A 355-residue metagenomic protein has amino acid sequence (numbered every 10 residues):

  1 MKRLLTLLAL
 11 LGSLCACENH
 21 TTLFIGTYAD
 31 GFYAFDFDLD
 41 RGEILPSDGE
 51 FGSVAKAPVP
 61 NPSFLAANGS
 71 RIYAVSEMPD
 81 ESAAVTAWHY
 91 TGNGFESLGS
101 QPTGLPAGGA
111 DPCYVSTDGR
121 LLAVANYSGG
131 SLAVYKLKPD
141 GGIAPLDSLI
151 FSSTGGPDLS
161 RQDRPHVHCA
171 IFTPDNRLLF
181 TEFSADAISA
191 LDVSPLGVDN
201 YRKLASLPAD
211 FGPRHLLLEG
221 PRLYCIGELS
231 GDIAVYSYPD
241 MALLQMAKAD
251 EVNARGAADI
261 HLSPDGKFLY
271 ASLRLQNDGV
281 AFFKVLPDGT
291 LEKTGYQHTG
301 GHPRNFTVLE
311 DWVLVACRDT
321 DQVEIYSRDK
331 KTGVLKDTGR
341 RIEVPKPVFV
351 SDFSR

Functional and structural regions predicted by a protein language model:
L10-H20: Bacterial Sec-dependent signal peptides at the C-terminal "C-region" and cleavage site
N19-F35, V54-G69, C169, D175: Beta-strand-rich domains and repeat architectures in extracellular enzymes and scaffolds, especially beta-propellers
I25-Y28, A74-P79, V124-Y127, F180-F183 (+3 more regions): Conserved beta-strand positions in repeat-built beta-propeller and related beta-rich domains
F35-L45, W88-F95, Y135-A144, L191-V198 (+3 more regions): Short loop/turn segments immediately following beta-strands, especially the blade-tip and inter-blade linker loops
D48-A57, S97-L105, D147, T154-R161 (+4 more regions): A short beta-strand motif characteristic of beta-propeller blades
D48-G119: Blade-loop segments of beta-propeller domains
V59-G69, G104-G119, S153-P174, S206-P221 (+3 more regions): Beta-rich, blade/repeat-based domains predominating in secreted/periplasmic proteins but also intracellular
R177-G231: Loop-centered beta-sheet repeat module
